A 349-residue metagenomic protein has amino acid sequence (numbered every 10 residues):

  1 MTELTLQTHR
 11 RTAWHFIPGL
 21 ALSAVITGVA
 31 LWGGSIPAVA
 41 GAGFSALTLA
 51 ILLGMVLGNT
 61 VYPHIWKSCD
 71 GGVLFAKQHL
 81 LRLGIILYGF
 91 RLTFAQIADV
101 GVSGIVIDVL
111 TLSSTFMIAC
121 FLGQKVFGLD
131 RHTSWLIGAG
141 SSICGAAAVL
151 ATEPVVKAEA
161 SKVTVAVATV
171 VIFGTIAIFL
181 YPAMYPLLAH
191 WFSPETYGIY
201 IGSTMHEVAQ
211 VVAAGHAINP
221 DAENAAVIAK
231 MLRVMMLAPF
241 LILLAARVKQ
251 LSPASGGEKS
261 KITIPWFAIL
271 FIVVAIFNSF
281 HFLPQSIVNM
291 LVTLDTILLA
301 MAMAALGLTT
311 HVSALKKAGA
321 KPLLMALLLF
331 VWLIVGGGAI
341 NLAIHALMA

Functional and structural regions predicted by a protein language model:
T2-F75, Y88-Q96, I242-D295, A302-A314 (+2 more regions): Structural signature of multi-pass alpha-helical membrane transport proteins
I17-L20, C69-L83, I105-V106, D130-S141 (+4 more regions): Cytoplasmic-side transmembrane-helix entry/capping segments in multi-pass membrane proteins
L20-L22, F75-K77, L83, Y88 (+4 more regions): Entry/N-cap segments of selected transmembrane alpha helices and their immediately preceding amphipathic helices
A21-G28, A50-G54, K77-G89, T111 (+6 more regions): Small-residue-rich segments of transmembrane alpha-helices in multi-pass membrane proteins, especially helix faces
V39, V61-I65, L92-F94, V126-T133 (+5 more regions): Juxtamembrane helix-boundary/capping and inter-helix hinge elements in multi-pass membrane proteins
A40-V56, Q78, V100-S114, G138-S141 (+3 more regions): Structural signature of hydrophobic alpha-helical transmembrane segments
L129-A177, E195-N219, L294: Alpha-helical membrane segments and immediately flanking helix-loop junctions that form or couple to the substrate/ion
G215-G257: Oxyanion-binding "anion nests"
